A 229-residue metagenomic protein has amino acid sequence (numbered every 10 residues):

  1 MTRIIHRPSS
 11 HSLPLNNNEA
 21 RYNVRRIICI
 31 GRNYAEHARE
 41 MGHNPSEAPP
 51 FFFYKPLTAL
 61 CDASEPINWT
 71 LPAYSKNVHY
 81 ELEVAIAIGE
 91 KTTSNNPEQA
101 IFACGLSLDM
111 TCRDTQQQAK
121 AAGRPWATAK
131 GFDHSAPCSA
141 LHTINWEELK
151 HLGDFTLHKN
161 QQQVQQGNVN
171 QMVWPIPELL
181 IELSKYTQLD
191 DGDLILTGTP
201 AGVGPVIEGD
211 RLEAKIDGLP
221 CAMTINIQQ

Functional and structural regions predicted by a protein language model:
T2-F102: Extended, compositionally biased flexible segments
T2-Y22, N33, H37-P45, G105 (+1 more regions): Catalytic-pocket segment enriched in acidic/His residues
